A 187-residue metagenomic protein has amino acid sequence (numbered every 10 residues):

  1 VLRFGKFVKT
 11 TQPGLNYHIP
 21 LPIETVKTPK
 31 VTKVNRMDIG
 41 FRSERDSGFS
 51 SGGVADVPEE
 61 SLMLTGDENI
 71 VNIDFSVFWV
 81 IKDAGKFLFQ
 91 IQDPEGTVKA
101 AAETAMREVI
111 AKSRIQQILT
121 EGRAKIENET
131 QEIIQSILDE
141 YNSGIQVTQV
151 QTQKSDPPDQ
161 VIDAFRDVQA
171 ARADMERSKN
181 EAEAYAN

Functional and structural regions predicted by a protein language model:
V1-I110: Hydrophobic membrane-anchoring helix/hairpin
K86-I91, E127-N128, D159-V161: Solvent-exposed, non-transmembrane alpha-helical starts
I91-K99, E103, R123, E127 (+2 more regions): Short, charged, low-complexity patches
T97, A105-E129, L138: A short, surface-exposed, charged and often Trp/Pro-enriched helix-loop connector in the C-terminal portion of helical
R107, Q135-S143, Q169: Signal for well-folded cores of large energy- and translation-related assemblies
I115-T120, E140-T152: Short beta-strand elements
P157-N187: Long, charge-rich amphipathic alpha-helical coiled-coil "stalk/tentacle" segments that mediate oligomerization
